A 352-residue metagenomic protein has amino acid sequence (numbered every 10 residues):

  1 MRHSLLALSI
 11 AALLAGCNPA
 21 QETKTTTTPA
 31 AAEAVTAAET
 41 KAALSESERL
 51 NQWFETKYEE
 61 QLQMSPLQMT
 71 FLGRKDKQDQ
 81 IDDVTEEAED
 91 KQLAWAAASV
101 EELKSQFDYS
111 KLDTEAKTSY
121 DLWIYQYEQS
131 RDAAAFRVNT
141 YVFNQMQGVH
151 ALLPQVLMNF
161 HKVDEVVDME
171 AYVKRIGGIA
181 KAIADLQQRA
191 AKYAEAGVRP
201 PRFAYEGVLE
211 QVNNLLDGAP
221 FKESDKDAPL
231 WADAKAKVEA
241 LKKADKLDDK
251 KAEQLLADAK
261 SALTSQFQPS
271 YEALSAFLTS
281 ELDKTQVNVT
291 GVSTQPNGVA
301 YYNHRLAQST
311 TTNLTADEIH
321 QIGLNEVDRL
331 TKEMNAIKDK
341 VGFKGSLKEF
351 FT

Functional and structural regions predicted by a protein language model:
M1-R2, E281: Secondary-structure transition/capping motifs at alpha-helix termini and the adjoining loop/turn into the next element
R2-L8: Sec-dependent signal peptide recognition, specifically the positively charged N-region followed immediately by
L14-G16: C-terminal motif of bacterial Sec signal peptides marking the signal peptidase cleavage site
N18-T352: N-terminal maturation segment of proteins
